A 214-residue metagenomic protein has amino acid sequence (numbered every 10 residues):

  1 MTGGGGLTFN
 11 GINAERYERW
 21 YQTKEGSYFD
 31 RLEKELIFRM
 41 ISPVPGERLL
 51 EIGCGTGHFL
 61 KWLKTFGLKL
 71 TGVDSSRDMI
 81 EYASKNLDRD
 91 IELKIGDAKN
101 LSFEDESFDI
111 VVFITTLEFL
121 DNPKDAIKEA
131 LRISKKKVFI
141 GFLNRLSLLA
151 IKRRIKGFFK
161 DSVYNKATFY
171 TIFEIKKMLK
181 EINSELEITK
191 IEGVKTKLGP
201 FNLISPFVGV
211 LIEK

Functional and structural regions predicted by a protein language model:
M1-V44, H58: Conserved class I S-adenosyl-L-methionine
L50, T56-N100: Class I SAM-dependent methyltransferase SAM/SAH-binding core
V112: A conserved beta-strand element that flanks and buttresses the S-adenosyl-L-methionine
T115-E118: Short catalytic micro-motifs in class I SAM-dependent methyltransferases
K124-K136: A short glycine-rich, Lys/Arg-flanked "PGG" loop and its adjoining helix->strand segment in the class I
K137-S162: Conserved class I S-adenosyl-L-methionine
K166-S184: Short alpha-helix
S184-K197: Conserved S-adenosyl-L-methionine
